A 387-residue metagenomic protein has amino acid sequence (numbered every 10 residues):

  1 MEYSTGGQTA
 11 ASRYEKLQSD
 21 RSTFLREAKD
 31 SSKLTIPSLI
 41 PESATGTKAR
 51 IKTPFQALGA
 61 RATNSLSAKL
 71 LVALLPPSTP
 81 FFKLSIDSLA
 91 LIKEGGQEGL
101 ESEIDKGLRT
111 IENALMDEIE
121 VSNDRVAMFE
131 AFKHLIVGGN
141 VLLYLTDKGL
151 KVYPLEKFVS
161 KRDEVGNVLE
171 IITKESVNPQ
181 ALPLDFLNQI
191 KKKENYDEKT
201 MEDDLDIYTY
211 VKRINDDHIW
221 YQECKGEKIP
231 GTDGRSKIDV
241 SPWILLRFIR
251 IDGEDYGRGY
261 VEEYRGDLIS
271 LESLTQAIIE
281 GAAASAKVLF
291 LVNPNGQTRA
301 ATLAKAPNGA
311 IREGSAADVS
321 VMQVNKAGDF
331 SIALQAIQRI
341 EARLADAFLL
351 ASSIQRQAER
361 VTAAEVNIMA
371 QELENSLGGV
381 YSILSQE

Functional and structural regions predicted by a protein language model:
M1-K191: Extended, helix-rich architectural segments
E2, E15, E27, E42 (+24 more regions): Glutamate identity and glutamate-enriched acidic tracts
E2, Q8-A11, A44-A60, A68-T79 (+5 more regions): Charged, low-complexity, helix/coiled-coil-prone segments
E15, V137, L145-A306: Structured, contiguous alpha/beta core segments that scaffold functional sites
A44, K48-K52, A60, L89-Q97 (+12 more regions): A generic structural signal for ordered alpha-helices
L70-S88, Q97-D105, V292-E387: Long amphipathic alpha-helical segments
R109, N113-D124, K133-V137, V141 (+6 more regions): A broad, structural surface signal
I119-V126, E130, D147, I279-A282 (+3 more regions): Long, hydrophobic, amphipathic alpha-helical segments used as structural scaffolds
